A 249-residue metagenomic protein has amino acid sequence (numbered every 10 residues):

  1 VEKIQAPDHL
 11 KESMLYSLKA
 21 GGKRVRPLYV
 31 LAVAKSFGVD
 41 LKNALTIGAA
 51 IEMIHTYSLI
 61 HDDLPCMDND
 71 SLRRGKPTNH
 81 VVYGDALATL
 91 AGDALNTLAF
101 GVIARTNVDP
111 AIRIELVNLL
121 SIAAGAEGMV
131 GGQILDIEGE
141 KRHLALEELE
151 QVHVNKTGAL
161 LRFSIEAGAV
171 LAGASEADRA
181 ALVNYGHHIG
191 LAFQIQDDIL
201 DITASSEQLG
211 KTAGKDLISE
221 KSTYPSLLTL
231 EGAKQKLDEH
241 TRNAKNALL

Functional and structural regions predicted by a protein language model:
Q5-L248: Mg2+-dependent prenyl diphosphate-binding active-site environment of isoprenoid biosynthetic enzymes
